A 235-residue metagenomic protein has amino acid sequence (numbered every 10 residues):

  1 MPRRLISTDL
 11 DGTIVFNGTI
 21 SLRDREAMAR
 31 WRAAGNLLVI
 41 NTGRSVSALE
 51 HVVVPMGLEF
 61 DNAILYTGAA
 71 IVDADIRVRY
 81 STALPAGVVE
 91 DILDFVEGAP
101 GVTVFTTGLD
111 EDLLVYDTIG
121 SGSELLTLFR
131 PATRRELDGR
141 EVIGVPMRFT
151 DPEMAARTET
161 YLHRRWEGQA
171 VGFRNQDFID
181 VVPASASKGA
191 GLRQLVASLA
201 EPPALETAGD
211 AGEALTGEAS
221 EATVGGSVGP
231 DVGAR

Functional and structural regions predicted by a protein language model:
R4-I6, N62, L205: The start of beta-strands in P-loop NTPase/AAA+ ATPase cores
R4-N17: Asp-based phosphoryl-transfer active-site loop
L10, T67-G68, E206-G209, R235: Glycine-rich beta-strand-to-loop/alpha-helix junction loops that act as flexible
F16, I40-N41, P183-A184: Small/polar loops that bind or transfer phosphate-bearing groups
L22-S121: Active-site phosphate-binding/coordination module
G98-A208, D231-A234: Conserved acidic, metal-coordinating active-site core of Asp-based, Mg2+-dependent phosphoryl-transfer enzymes
T207-A234: Intrinsically disordered, low-complexity terminal tails and inter-domain linkers enriched for S/T/G/P/D/E
